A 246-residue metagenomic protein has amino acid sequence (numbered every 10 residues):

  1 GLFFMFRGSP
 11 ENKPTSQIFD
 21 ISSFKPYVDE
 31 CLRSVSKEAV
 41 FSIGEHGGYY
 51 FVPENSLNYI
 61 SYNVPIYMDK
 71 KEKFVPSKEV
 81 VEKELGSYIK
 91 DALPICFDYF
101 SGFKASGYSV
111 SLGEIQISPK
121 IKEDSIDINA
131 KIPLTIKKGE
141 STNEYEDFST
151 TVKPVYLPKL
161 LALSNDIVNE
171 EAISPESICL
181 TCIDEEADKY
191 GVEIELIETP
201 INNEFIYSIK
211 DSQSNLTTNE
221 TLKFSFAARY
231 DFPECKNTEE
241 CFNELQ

Functional and structural regions predicted by a protein language model:
L2-Q246: Long, compositionally biased, intrinsically disordered regions
